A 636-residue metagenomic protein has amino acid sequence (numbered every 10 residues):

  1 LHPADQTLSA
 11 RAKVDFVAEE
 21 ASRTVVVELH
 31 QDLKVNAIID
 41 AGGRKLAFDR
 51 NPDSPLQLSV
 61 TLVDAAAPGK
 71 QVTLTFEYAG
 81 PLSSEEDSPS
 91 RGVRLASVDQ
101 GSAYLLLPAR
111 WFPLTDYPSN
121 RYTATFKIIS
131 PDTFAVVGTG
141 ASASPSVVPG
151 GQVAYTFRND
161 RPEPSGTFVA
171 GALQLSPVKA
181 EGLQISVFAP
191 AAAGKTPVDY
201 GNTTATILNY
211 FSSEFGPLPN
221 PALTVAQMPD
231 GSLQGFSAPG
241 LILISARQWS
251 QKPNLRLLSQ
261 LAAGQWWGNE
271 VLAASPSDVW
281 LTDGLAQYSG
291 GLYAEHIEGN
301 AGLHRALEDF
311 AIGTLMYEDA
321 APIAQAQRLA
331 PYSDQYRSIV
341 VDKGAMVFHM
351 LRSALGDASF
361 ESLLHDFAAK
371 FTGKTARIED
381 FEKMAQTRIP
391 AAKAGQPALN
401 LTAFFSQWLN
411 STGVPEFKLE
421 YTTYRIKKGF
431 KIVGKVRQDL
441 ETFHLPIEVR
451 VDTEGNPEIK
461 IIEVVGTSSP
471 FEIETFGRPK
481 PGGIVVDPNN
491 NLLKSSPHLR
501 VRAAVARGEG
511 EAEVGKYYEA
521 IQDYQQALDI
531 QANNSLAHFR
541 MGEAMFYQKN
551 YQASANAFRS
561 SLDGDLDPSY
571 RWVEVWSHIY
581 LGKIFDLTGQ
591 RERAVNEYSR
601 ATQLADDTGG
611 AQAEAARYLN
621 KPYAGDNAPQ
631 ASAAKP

Functional and structural regions predicted by a protein language model:
A10, L114-S259, Y288-G291: Hydrophobic helix-coil surface modules that form long, contiguous segments used for peptide/substrate interaction
E20, R337-G434: Amphipathic alpha-helical substructures
D32-R94, P149-G150, T467-K480: A surface-exposed beta-strand-loop module
K34-G42, P397-T402, T412-V485: Beta-strand-rich binding/interaction modules
P68, E77-T125, L175-E181, L493-E513: Glycine/proline-rich low-complexity spacer/linker segments in large multi-domain proteins
D160, Q234, V279-L355, F371-T372 (+1 more regions): Acidic/His/Gly-enriched intrinsically disordered linker/tail segments that often contain short helix/coil "MoRF-like"
V198, L241-E308, L364: Zinc-dependent metallopeptidase catalytic helix centered on the HExxH motif and its immediate flanking segment
